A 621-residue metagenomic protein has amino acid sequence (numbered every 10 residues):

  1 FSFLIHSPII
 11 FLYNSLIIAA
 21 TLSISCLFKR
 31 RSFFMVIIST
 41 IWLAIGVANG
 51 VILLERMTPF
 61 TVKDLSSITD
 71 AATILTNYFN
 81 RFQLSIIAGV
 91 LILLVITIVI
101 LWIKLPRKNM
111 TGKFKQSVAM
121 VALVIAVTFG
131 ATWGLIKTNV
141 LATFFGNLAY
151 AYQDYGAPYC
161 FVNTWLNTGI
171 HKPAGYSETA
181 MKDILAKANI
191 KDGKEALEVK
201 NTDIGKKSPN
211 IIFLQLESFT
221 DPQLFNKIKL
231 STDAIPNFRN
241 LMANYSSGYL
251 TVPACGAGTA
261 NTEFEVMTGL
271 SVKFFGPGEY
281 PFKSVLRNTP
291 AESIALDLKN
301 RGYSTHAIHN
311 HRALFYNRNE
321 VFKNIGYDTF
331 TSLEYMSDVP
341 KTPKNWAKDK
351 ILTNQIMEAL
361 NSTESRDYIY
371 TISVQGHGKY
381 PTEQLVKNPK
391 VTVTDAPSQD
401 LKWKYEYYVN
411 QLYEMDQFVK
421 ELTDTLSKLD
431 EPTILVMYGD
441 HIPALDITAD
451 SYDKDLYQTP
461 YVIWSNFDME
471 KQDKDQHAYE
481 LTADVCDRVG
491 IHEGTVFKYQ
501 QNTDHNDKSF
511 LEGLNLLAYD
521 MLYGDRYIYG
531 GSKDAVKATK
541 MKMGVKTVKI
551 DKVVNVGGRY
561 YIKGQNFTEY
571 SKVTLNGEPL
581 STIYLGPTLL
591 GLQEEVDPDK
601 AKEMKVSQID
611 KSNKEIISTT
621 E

Functional and structural regions predicted by a protein language model:
F1-Q153, K600: Transmembrane and membrane-interface helices of multi-pass, inner-membrane envelope-modifying transferases
R56, V62, Y150-F161, G256-A257 (+1 more regions): Membrane-interface micro-motifs in multi-pass membrane enzymes
L65-I68, D154-Y159, E178, I235 (+2 more regions): Alpha-helix initiation and N-capping motif
A71, I211-L216: Residue-level preference for non-acidic, small/hydrophobic
T132-F213: Membrane-interface segments at or immediately adjacent to transmembrane helices that form the boundary between
E195-G205, L216, D221-E621: Solvent-exposed soluble domains appended to multi-pass membrane proteins
